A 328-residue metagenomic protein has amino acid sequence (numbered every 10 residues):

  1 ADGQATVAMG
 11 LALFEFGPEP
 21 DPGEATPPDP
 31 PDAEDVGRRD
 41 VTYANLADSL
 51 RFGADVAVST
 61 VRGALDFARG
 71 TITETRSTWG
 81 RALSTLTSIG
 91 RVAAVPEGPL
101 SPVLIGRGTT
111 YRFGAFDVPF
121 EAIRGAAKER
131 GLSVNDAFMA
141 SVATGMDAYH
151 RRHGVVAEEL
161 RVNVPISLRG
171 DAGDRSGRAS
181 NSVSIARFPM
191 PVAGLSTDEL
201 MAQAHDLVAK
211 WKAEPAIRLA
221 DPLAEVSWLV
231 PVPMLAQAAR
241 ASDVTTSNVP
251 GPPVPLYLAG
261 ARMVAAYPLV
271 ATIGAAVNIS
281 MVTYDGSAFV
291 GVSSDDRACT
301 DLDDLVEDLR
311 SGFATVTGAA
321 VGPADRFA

Functional and structural regions predicted by a protein language model:
A1-A275, I279-R310, A314-A328: Soluble acyl-CoA-dependent acyltransferase catalytic core bearing the H(X)4D motif
